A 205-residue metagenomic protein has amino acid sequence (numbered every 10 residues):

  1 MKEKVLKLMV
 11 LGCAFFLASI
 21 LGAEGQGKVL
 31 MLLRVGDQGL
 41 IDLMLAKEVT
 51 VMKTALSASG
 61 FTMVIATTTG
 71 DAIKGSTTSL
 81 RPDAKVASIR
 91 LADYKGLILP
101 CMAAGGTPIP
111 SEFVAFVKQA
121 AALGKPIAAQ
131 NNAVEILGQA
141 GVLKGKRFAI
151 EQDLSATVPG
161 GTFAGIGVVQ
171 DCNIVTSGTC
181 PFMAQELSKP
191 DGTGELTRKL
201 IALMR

Functional and structural regions predicted by a protein language model:
M1, G22-G25: Universal eukaryotic N-terminal targeting presequences
M1-V10: Bacterial N-terminal signal peptides that target proteins for export
M9-S19: Bacterial N-terminal signal peptides
E24-L123, E135-A149, D153-R205: Extended, subdomain-level signal for the structured scaffold at the beginning of enzyme domains
I127-A128: Substrate-recognition element of Asp-dependent hydrolases with the DxDx(T/V) motif
N131: Aromatic-residue-lined binding/catalytic grooves and analogous aromatic/hydrophobic interfacial grooves in multimeric
